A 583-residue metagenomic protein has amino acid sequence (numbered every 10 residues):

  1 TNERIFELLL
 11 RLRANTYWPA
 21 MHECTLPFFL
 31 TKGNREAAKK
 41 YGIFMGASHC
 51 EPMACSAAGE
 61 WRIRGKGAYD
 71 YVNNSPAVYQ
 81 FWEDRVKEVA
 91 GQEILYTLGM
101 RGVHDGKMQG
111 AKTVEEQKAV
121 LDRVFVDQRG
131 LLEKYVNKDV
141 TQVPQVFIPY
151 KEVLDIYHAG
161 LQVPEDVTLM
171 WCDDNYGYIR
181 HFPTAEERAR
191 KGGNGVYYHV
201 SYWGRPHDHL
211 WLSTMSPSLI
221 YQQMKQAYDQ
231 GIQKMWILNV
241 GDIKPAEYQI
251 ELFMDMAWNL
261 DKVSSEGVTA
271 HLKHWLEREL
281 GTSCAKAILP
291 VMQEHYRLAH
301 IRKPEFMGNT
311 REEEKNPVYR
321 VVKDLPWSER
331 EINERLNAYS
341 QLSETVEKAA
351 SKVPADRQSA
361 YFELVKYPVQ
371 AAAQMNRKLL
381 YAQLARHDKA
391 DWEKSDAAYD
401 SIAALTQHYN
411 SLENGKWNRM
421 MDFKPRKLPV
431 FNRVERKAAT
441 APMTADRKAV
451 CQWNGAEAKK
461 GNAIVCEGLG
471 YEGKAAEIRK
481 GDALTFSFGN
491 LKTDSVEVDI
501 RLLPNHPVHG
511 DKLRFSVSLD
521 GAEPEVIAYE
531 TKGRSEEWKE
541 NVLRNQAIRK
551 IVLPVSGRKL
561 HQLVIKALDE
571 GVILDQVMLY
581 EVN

Functional and structural regions predicted by a protein language model:
T1-V72, A90, V146-P149, G160-G177 (+4 more regions): Feature activates predominantly on carbohydrate-active enzymes
Y17-A20, R64-A68, D105-E115, S201-S213 (+3 more regions): Glycine- and acidic
A20, F44-M100, H104-K107, E133 (+8 more regions): Hydrophobic targeting/anchoring helices
F29, A37-K40, R64-K191, L336-S359 (+1 more regions): Gly/Pro-rich turn-and-neighbor structural signature
L169, A227, N239, W275 (+1 more regions): Conserved, mostly hydrophobic/aromatic
V240-K286, P290: Extended substrate-binding grooves/exosites of carbohydrate-active enzymes
L272-R426: C-terminal non-catalytic alpha-helical accessory regions
D422-N583: Extracytoplasmic
